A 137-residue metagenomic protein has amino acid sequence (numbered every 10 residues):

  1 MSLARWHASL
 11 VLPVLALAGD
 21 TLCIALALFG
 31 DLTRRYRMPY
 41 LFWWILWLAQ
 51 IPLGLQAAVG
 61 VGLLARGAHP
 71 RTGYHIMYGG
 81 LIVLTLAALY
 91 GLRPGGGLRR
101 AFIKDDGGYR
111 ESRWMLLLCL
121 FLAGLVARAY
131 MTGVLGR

Functional and structural regions predicted by a protein language model:
M1-T21: Hydrophobic transmembrane alpha-helical segments in integral membrane proteins
A4-A8, H69-H75, G108: Interfacial loop-to-helix junctions that mark the boundaries of transmembrane helices in multi-pass membrane
V14-L28, Q50-V61, V83, A87 (+2 more regions): Hydrophobic alpha-helical transmembrane segments of multipass integral membrane proteins
L26-W43, G62-L64, G96-D105: Juxtamembrane membrane-water interface segments of multi-pass membrane proteins, especially cytoplasmic-side
T33-L53, Y74-H75: Loop-to-helix transition at the N-terminal end of transmembrane alpha-helices
G62-P94: Short alpha-helical packing/oligomerization segments
A101-L117: Interfacial loop-to-transmembrane junctions
G124-R137: Juxtamembrane boundary at the C-terminal end of a transmembrane helix
